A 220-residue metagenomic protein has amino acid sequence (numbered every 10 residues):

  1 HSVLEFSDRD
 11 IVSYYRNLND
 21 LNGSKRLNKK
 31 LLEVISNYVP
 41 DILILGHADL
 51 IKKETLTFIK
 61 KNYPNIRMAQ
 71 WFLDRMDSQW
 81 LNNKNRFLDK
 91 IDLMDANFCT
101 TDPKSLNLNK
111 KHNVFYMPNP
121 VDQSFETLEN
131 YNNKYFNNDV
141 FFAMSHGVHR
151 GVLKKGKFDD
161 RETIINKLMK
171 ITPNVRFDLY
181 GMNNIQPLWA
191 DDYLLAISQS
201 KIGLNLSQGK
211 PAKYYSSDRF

Functional and structural regions predicted by a protein language model:
H1-L18, Y38, H47, K53 (+2 more regions): Nucleotide-sugar donor-binding catalytic core of glycosyltransferases
D20-V34: A short, well-structured beta->alpha microelement
K25-R26, W80, W189: Structural motif
K29-K30, D77, C99: Catalytic-core helical/loop segments in enzymes performing group transfer/polymerization on anionic/lipid-linked
I35-L43: Proline-aspartate-enriched helix->loop->beta-strand connector
K52-E54, Q79-W80: Extracytoplasmic/secreted cell-surface and envelope-processing proteins
T55-R67, M169: Surface-exposed amphipathic alpha-helices with a cationic face
I66-N82: A short, histidine- and acid-enriched strand-loop-helix "catalytic/donor-clamping" loop that lines the nucleotide-sugar
